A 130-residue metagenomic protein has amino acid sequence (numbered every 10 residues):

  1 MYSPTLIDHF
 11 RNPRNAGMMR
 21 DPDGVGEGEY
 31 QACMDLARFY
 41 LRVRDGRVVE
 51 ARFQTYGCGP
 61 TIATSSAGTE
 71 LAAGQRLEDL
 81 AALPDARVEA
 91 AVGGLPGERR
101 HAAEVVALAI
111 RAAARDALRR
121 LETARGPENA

Functional and structural regions predicted by a protein language model:
M1-R20, V25-E27, V49, Q75-A130: C-terminal binding/interaction regions
Y2-P4, Q31-A32, F53-T55: Short acidic/polar alpha-helix capping motifs at helix-coil junctions
D21, M34-L36, V48, A63: Short connector loops at helix/strand junctions that flank enzyme active sites, especially segments positioning acidic
Y30, D35-D45: Short beta-strand elements
C33, T55-T64: Short, thiol/selenol-centered motifs that function as redox-active sites or metal-ligating centers
D45-Y56, G93: Immediate flanking context of iron-sulfur cluster ligation sites
P60-Q75: Alpha-helical support elements that line or immediately flank enzyme active sites and cofactor-binding pockets
